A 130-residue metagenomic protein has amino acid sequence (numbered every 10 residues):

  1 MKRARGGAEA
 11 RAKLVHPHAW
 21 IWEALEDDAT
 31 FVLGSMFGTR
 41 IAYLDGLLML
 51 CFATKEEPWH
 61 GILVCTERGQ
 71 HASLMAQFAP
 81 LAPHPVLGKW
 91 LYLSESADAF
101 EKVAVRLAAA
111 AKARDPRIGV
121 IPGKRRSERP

Functional and structural regions predicted by a protein language model:
M1-A24: Short, compositionally biased leader-like segments
M1-A8, P122-P130: Short Lys/Arg-rich cationic patches that frequently serve as NLS/NoLS or arginine-rich RNA/DNA-binding motifs
G6, T30-F31, S96: Residue-level detector of alpha-helix boundaries and kinks
W22-A24, G61, Y92: Intrinsic disorder/low-complexity segments enriched in polar/charged and small flexible residues
E23-T39: Short acidic, Pro/Gly- and aromatic-enriched capping/linker segments at domain boundaries
S35-V86: Short, conserved beta-strand/beta-arch hydrophobic-aromatic motifs that form part of recognition grooves or interface
E67-E128: Short, structured beta-strand-loop surface elements
